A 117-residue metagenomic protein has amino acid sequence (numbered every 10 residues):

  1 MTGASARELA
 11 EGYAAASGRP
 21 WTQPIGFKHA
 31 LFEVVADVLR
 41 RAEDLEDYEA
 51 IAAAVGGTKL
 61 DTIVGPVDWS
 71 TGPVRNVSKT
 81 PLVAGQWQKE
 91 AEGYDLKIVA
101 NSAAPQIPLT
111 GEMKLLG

Functional and structural regions predicted by a protein language model:
M1-G117: Extracytosolic ligand-binding ectodomains
